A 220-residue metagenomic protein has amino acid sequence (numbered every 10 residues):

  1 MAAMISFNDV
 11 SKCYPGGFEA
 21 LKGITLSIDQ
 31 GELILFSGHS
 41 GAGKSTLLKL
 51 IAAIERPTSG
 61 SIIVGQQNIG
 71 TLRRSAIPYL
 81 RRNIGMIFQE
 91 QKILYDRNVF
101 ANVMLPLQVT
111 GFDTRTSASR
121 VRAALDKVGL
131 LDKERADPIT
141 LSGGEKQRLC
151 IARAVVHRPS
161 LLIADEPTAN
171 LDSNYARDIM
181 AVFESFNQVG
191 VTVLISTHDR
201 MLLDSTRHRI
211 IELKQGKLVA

Functional and structural regions predicted by a protein language model:
P15, I69-G85, Q188: ABC ATPase NBD coupling module
S37-H39: The feature captures the beta-strand-to-loop junction immediately N-terminal to the Walker
A52: Helix-to-loop junction immediately C-terminal to a conserved catalytic motif
G60-N68: Conserved ABC transporter NBD signature motif
D137-L141, E145: Conserved ABC ATPase signature
V156-S160: A short, proline-enriched helix->beta-strand linker immediately N-terminal to the Walker B motif in ABC-type P-loop
L162-D165: Catalytic Walker B motif of ABC-type/P-loop ATPase nucleotide-binding domains
